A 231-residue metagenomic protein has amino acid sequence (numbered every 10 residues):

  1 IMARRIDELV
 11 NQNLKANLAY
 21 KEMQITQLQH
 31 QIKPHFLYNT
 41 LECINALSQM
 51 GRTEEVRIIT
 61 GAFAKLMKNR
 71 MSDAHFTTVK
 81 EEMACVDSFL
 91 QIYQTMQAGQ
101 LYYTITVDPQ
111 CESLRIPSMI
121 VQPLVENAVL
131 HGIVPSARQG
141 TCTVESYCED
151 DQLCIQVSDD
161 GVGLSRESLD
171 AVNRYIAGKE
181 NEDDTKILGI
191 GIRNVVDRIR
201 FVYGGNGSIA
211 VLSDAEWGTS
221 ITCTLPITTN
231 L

Functional and structural regions predicted by a protein language model:
I1-L212, S220-T222, N230: Two-component histidine phosphotransfer core
